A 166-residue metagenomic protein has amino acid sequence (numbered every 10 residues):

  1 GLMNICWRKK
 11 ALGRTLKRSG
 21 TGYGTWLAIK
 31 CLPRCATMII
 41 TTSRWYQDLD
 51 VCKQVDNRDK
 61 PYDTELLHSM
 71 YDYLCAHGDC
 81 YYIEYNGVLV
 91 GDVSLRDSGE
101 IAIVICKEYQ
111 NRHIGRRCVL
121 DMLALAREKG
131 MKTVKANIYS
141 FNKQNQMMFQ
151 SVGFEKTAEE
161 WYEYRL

Functional and structural regions predicted by a protein language model:
G1-R18: C-terminal catalytic "cap/lid" subdomain
L16-D72: A short, well-structured alpha-helix characteristic of acyl/acetyltransferase catalytic modules
N57-E108: Acetyl-CoA-dependent GNAT
N111-L125, M147, S151: Conserved acetyl-CoA-binding loop-helix of GNAT-fold acetyltransferases
A136-Q146: Conserved beta-strand-loop-alpha-helix junction that forms the acyl-donor binding cleft
N137-I138, E155-L166: Conserved catalytic-core motifs of GNAT/GCN5-like acyltransferases
